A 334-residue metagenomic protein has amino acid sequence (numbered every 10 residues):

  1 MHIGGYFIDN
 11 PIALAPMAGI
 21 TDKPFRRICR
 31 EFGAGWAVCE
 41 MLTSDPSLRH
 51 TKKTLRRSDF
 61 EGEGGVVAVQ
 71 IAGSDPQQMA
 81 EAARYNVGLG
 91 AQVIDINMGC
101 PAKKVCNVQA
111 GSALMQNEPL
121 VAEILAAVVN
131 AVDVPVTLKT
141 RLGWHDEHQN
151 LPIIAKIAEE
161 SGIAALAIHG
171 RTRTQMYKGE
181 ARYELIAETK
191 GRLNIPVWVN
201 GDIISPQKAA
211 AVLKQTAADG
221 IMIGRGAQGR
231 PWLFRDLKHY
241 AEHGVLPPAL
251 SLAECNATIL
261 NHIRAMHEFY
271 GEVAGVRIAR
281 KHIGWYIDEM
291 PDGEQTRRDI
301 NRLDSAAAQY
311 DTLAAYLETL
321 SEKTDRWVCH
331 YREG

Functional and structural regions predicted by a protein language model:
M1-H2, M17-Q92: Glycine-rich, positively charged N-terminal anion/phosphate-binding segment
M1-I12, D45-A68, C100, K104-V108 (+2 more regions): N-terminal small/glycine-rich loop or linker at the start of catalytic domains across soluble metabolic enzymes
I8, I12-A13, A18, K23-P24 (+7 more regions): Alpha/beta catalytic cores of nucleotide-metabolism and tRNA/nucleoside-modifying enzymes
I12-P16, A37-C39, V67-I71, I94 (+4 more regions): Hydrophobic faces of well-ordered beta-strands that scaffold small-molecule active sites in alpha/beta enzyme cores
M17-G19, L42-S44, A72-S74, G99-P101 (+4 more regions): Active-site beta-loop-alpha junctions enriched in small/polar residues
E31, A80-A110, E118-I195: Alpha/beta enzyme core
M115: Aromatic- and acidic-residue-enriched carbohydrate-binding clefts of CAZyme catalytic domains
